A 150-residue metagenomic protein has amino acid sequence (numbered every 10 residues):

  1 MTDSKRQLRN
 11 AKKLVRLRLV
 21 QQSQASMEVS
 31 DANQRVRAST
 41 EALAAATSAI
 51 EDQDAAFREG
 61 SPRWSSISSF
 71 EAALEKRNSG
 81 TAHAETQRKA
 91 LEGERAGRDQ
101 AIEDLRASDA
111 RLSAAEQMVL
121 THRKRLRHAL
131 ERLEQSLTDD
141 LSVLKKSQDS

Functional and structural regions predicted by a protein language model:
M1-S150: Charge-rich amphipathic alpha-helical interaction elements
